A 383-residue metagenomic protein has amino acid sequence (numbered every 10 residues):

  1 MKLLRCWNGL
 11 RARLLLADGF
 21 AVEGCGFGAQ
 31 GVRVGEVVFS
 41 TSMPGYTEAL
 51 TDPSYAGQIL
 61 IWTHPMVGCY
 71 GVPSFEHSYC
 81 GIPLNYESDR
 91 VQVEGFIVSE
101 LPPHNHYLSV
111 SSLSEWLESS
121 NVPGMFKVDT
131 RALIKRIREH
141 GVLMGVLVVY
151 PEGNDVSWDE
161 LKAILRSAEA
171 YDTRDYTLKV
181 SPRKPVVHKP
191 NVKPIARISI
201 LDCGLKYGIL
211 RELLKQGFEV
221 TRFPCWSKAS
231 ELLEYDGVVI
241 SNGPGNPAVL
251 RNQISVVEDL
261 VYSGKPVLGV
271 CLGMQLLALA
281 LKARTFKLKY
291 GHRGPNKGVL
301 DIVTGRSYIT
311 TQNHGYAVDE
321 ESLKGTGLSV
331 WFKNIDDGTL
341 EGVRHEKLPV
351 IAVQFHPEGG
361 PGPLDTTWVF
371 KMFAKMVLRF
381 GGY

Functional and structural regions predicted by a protein language model:
K2-W226, P247, G360, M372-Y383: RNA-binding accessory domains that recognize and position tRNA/RNA substrates
R13, G298-L300, G342: Residue-level detector of beta-strand face positions
A17, Y55, V303, D336 (+1 more regions): Short, ordered coil/turn segments that flank beta-strands lining enzyme active or ligand-binding pockets
P123, R197, P266-L268, R284 (+1 more regions): Proline-centered loop/turn at the N-terminus of a beta-strand
V192-I198, T304-S307, H345-V350: Beta-strand-turn-beta hairpins that frame and shape the catalytic cleft of phosphate-ester-processing enzymes
R197-G269, L276: Phosphate-binding active sites in nucleotide-utilizing proteins
S241-E320, P357, G362-G381: Cysteine-nucleophile active-site neighborhood
R306-L348, F355: Catalytic beta-strand/loop cores that center a nucleophilic Ser/Cys/Thr and support acyl-enzyme chemistry
